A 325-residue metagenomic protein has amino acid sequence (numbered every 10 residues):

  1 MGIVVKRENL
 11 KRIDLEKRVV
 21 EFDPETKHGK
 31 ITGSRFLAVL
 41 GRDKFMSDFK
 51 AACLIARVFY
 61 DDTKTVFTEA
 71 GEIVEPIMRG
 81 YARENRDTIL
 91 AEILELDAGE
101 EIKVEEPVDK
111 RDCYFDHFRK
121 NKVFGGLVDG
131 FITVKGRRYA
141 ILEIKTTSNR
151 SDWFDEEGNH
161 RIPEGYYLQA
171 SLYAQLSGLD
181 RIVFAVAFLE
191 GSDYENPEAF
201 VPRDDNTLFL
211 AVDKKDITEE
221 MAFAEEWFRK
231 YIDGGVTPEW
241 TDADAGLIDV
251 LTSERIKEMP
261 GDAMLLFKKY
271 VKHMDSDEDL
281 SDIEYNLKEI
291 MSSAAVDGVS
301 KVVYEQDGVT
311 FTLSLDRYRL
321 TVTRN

Functional and structural regions predicted by a protein language model:
M1-N325: Accessory terminal regions of nucleic-acid processing enzymes
